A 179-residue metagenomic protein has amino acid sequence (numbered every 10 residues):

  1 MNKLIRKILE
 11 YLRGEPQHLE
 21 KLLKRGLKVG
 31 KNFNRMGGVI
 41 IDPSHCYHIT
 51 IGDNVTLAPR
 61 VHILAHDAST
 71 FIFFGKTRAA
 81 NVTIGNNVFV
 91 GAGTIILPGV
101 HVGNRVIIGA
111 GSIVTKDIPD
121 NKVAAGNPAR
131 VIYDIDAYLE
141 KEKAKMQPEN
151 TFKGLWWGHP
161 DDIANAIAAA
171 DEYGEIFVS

Functional and structural regions predicted by a protein language model:
M1-G26, A129-S179: Terminal amphipathic alpha-helical/low-complexity segments used for targeting or macromolecular assembly
Q17-I41: N-terminal segments that cap or nucleate solenoid repeat domains
K31, M36-G37, G52-D53, A58-P59 (+10 more regions): Left-handed beta-helix
S44, T77, I95: Short, small/polar residue-rich loop motifs at catalytic or cofactor-binding pockets
S44-H45, D53: Right-handed parallel beta-helix/beta-solenoid
T70-K76: Flexible, solvent-exposed loop segments that connect beta-strands
